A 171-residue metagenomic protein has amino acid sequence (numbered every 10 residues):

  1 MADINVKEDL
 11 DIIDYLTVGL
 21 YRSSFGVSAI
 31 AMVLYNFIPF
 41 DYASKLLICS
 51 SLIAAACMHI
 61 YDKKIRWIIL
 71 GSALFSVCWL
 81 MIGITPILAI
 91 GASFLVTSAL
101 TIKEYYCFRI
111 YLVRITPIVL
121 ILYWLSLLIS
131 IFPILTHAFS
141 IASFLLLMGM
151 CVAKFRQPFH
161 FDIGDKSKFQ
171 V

Functional and structural regions predicted by a protein language model:
M1-P39, I163-V171: N-terminal topogenic module of multi-pass integral membrane proteins
A2-L10, W124-V171: C-terminal membrane-adjacent module
N36-I48, L80-A92, S140-F144: Structural signature of hydrophobic alpha-helical transmembrane segments
I38-P39, I60-D62, M81-T85, I102-I110 (+1 more regions): Membrane-interface helix caps and helix-loop-helix hairpins in membrane proteins
I48-I84: Membrane-helix boundary elements
S51-K63, T97-C107, K154: C-terminal ends of transmembrane helices
K63-F75, L88-G91, R109-I118: Cytoplasmic-side transmembrane-helix entry/capping segments in multi-pass membrane proteins
L70-I82, I115-L128, F169-V171: Small-residue-rich segments of transmembrane alpha-helices in multi-pass membrane proteins, especially helix faces
